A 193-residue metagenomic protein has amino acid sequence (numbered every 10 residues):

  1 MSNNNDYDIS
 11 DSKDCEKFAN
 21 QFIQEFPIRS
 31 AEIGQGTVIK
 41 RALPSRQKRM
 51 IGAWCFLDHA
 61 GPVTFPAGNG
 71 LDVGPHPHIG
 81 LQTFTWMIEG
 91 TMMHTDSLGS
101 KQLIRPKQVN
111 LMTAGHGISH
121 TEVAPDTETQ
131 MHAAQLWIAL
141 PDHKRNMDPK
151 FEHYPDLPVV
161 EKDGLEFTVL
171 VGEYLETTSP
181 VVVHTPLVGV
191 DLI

Functional and structural regions predicted by a protein language model:
S2-A42: Hydrophobic alpha-helical membrane-insertion signals
A31-I88, L157, K162-I193: A short glycine-rich, His/Asp/Glu-containing loop-to-beta-strand
L57, M87, M112-T113, Q135-A139: Short beta-strand segments
V73, L98-S100, T121-D126: Catalytic micro-motifs at enzyme active sites that drive phosphoryl/nucleotidyl and oxygen chemistry
I88-T95: Short, structured beta-strand/loop micro-motifs enriched in basic residues and often containing a Trp
T95-T113, I193: Short acidic-glycine-tyrosine-enriched beta hairpin
G115-K144: Ligand-binding loop in jelly-roll beta-barrel domains
L140-L165: Long amphipathic alpha-helical segments that form oligomerization/scaffold cores
